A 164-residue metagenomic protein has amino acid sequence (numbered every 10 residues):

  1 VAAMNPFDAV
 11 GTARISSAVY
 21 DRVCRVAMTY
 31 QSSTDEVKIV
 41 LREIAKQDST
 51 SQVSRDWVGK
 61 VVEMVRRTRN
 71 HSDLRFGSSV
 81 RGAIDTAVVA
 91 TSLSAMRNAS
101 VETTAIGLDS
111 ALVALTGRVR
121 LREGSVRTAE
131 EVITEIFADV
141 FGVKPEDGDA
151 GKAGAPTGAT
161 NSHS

Functional and structural regions predicted by a protein language model:
V1-S164: C-terminal regulatory/interaction module of P-loop NTP-utilizing enzymes
